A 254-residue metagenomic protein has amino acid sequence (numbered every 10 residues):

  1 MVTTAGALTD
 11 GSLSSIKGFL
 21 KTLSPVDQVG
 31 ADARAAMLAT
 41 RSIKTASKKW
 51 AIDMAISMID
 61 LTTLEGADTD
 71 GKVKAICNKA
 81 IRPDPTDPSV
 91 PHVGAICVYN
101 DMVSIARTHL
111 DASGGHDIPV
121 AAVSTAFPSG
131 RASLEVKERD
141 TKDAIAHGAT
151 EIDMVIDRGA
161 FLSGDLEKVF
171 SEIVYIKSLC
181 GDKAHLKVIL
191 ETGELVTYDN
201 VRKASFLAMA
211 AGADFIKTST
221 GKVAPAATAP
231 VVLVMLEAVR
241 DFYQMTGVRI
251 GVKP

Functional and structural regions predicted by a protein language model:
M1-I56: Charged, compositionally biased N-terminal leader segments and the immediate start of the first structured element
S47-M54, A67-P91, D101-V252: Alpha/beta enzyme core
L64: A short, histidine- and acid-enriched strand-loop-helix "catalytic/donor-clamping" loop that lines the nucleotide-sugar
